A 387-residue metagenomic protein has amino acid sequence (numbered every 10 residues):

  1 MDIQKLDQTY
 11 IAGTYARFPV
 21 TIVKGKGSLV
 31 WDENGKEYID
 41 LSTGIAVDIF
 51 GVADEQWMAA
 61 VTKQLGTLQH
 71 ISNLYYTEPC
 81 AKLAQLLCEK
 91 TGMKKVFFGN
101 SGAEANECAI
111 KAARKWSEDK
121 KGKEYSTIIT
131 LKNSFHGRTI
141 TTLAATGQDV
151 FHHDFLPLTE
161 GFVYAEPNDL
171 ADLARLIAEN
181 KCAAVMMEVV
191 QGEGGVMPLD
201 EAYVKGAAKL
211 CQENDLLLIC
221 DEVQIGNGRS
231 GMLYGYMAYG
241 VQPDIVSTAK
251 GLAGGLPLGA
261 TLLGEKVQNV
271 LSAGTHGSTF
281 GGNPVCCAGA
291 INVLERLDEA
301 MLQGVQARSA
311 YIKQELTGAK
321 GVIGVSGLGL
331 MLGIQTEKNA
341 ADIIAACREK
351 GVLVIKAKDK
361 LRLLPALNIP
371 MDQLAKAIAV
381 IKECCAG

Functional and structural regions predicted by a protein language model:
M1-G387: Conserved N-terminal phosphate-binding loop of PLP-dependent enzymes in the Aspartate aminotransferase
